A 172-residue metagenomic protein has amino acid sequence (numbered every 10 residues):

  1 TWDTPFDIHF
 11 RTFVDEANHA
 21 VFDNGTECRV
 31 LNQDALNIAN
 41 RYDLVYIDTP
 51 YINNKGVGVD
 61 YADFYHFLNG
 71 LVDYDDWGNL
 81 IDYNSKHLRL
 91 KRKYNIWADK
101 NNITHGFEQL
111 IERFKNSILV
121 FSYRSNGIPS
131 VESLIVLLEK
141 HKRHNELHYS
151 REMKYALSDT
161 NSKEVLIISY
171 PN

Functional and structural regions predicted by a protein language model:
T1-Y61, D73-L90: SAM-dependent nucleic-acid methyltransferase catalytic core
Q33-A35, G106-L110, K154-A156: Generic recognition of flexible, low-complexity loop/linker segments
L36-N37, Y51-I52, S125-I128, M153: Short, solvent-exposed loop/turn segments at secondary-structure junctions
Y46-D48, V120, I168: Structural motif
V57-L68, L137-E139: Glycine-rich, phosphate-binding/catalytic loops in enzymes
H66-L110: Glycine-rich S-adenosyl-L-methionine
R92-K142, Y149: Conserved Class I SAM-dependent methyltransferase catalytic core
V131-N172: Class I S-adenosyl-L-methionine
